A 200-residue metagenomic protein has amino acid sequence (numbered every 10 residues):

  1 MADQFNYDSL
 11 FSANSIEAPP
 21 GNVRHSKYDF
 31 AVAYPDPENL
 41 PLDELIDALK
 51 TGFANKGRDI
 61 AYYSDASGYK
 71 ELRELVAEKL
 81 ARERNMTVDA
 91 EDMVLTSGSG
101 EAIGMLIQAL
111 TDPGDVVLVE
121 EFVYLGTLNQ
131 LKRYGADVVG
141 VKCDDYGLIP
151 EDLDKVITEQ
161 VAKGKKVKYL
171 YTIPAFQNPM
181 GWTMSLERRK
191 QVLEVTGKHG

Functional and structural regions predicted by a protein language model:
M1-S9: Long, contiguous juxta-domain segments that are non-catalytic but functionally important
D8-S97, M105: N-terminal small-domain helix-loop-helix segment of the aminotransferase-like
D59-G200: Conserved core of the PLP fold type I
